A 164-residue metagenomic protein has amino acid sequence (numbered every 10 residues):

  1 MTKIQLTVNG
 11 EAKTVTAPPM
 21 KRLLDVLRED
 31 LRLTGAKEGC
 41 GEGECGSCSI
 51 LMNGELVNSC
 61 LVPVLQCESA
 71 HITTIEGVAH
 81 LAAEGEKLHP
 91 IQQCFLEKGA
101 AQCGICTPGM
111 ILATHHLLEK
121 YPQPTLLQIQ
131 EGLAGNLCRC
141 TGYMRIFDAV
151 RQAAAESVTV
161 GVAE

Functional and structural regions predicted by a protein language model:
M1-E164: Signature of N-terminal electron-transfer/Fe-S-associated modules in redox systems
